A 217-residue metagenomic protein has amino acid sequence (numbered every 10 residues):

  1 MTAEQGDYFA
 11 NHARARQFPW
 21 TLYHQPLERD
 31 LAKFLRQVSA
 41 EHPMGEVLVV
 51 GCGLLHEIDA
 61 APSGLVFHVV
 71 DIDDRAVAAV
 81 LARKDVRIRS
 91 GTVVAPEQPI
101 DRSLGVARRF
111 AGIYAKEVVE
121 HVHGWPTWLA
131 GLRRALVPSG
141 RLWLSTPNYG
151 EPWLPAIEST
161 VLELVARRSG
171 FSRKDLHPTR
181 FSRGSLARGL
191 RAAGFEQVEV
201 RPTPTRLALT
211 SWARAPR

Functional and structural regions predicted by a protein language model:
M1-A107, G112, K116, L129 (+3 more regions): Conserved N-terminal segment of class I S-adenosyl-L-methionine
P62, H123, V137: Short conserved AdoMet
E117-H121: Short catalytic micro-motifs in class I SAM-dependent methyltransferases
P126, L162-A187: Conserved catalytic/acceptor-binding region of the Class I
P126-R141: A short glycine-rich, Lys/Arg-flanked "PGG" loop and its adjoining helix->strand segment in the class I
L142-W143, Q197: A short hydrophobic/small-residue beta-strand
W143-V165: Conserved class I S-adenosyl-L-methionine
R183-V200, R214-R217: A SAM-dependent methyltransferase catalytic signature shared across enzymes that methylate proteins
